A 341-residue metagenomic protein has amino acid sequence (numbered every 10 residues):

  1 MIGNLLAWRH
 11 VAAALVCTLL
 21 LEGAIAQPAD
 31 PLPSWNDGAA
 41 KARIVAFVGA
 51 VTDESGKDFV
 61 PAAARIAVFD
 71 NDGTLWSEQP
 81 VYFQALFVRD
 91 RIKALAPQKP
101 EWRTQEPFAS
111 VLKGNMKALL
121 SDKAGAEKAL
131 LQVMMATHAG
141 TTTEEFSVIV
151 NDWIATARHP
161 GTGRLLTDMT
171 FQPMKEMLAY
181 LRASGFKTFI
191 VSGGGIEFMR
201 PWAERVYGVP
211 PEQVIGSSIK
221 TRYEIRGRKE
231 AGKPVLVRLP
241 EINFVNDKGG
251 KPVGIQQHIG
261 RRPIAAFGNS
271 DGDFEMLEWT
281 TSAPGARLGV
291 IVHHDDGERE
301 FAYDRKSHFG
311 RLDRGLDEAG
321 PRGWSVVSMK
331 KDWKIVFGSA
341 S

Functional and structural regions predicted by a protein language model:
M1-A12: Bacterial N-terminal signal peptides that target proteins for export
I2, C17, I25-N71, K93 (+2 more regions): Non-catalytic pre-domain segments flanking phosphatase-related domains
A13-C17, L21: Hydrophobic helical h-region of N-terminal Sec-dependent signal peptides in bacterial secretory/periplasmic proteins
Q27-W35, A39-V45, G49, A64 (+1 more regions): C-terminal cap/substrate-recognition subdomain and adjoining C-terminal extension of metal-dependent phosphatase-like
D53-S55, W76-E78, Y223-I225: Short, solvent-exposed loop/turn elements at domain surfaces
R65-Q79, L277: Asp-based phosphoryl-transfer active-site loop
E78-V81, L86-R89, P201-W202, W279: Short, solvent-exposed loop/turn and secondary-structure capping segments
V81-F83, F87-D168, Q172: A metal-dependent, Asp-based hydrolase signature
